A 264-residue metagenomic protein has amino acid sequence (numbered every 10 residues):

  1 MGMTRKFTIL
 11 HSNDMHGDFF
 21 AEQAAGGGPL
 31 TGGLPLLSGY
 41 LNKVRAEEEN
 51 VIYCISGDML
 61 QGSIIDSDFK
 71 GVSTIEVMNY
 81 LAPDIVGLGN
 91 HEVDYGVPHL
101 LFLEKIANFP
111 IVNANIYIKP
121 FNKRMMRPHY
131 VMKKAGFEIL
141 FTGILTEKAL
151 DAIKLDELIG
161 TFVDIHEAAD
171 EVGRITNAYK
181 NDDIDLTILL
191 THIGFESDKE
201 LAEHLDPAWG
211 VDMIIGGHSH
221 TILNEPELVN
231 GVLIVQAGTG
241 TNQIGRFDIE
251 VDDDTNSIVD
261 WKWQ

Functional and structural regions predicted by a protein language model:
M1-Q264: Acidic, metal/ion-coordinating pockets
